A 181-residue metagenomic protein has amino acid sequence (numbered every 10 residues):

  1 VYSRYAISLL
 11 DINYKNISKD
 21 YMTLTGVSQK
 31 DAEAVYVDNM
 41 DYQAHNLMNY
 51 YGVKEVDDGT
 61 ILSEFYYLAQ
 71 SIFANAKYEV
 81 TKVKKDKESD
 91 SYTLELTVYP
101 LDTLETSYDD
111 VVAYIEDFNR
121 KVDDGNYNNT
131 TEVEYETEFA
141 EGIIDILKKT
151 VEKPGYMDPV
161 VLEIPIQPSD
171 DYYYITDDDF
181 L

Functional and structural regions predicted by a protein language model:
V1-S71, N75-Y78: Core segments of small alpha/beta cavity-forming domains
L9, V80, L94, I164-I166: Generic structural hydrophobic/aromatic packing signal, biased to beta-strands
K15-D20, L101-D102, Y172-Y174: Primarily extracytoplasmic ectodomains and periplasmic/lumenal surface modules that are beta-strand-rich
V35, N39, Q43-N46, Y114-D117 (+3 more regions): Charge-rich, solvent-exposed alpha-helical interaction surfaces
V53-F139: Surface-exposed, charged secondary-structure patches
I115-N128, E152-L181: Short beta-strand edge/turn micro-motifs at domain boundaries
F139-K153: Acidic, glycine-rich flexible loop segments
